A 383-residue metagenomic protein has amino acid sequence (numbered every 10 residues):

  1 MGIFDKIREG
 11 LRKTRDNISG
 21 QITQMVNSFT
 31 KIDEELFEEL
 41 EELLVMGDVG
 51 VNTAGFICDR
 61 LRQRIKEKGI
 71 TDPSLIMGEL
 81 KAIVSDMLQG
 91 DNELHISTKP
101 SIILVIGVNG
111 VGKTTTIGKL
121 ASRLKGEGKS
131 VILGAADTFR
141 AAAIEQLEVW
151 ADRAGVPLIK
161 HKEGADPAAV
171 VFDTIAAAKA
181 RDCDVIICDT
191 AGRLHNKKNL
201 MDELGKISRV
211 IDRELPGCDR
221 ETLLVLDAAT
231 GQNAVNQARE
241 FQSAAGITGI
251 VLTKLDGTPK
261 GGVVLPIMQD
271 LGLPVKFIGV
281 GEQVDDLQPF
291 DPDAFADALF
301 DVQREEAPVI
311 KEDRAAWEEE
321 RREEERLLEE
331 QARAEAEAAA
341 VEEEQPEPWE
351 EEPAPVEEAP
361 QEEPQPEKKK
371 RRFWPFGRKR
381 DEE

Functional and structural regions predicted by a protein language model:
M1-I22, V26, E363-E383: Polybasic, Ser/Thr-rich amphipathic helices
E9, K13-A136, A143-E163, A169-K179 (+1 more regions): Primarily NTPase-proximal linker/entry elements flanking Walker-type ATP/GTP-binding cores
V51-T53, R140, D256, V284: Short hydrophobic/aromatic residue motifs in ordered secondary structure
M87-D91, E214, E306: Solvent-exposed amphipathic alpha-helical surface segments
V111-G118, A141-A143, N233-V235, T258-G262: Short glycine/serine/threonine-rich phosphate/pyrophosphate-binding segments that cradle anionic phosphate groups
P167-R181, H195-R304: Conserved catalytic-core segment of NTP-binding enzymes
A191-R193: Short glycine-rich anion-binding loops that position phosphate/pyrophosphate groups of nucleotides and phosphorylated
A244, T248-P360, Q365-G377, D381-E383: C-terminal lobe/tail of nucleotide-utilizing enzymes
